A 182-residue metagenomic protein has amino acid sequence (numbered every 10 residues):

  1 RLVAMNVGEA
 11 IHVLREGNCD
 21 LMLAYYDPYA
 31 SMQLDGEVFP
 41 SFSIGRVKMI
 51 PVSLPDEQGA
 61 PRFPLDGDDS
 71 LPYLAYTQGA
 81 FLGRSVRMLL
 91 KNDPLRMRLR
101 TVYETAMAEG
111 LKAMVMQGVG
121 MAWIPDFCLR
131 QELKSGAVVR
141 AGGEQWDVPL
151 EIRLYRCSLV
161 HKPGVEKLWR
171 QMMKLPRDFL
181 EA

Functional and structural regions predicted by a protein language model:
R1-N6, M97-M107: Short beta-strand-to-loop elements that line the ligand-binding cleft of bilobed periplasmic-binding protein-like
R1-S31: Central regulatory/effector-binding core of bacterial HTH transcription factors
N6-V7, L23-Y29, L54, M107 (+1 more regions): Beta->alpha turn/N-cap motifs
G8-C19, M107-V119: Short helices/loops that flank or line small-molecule/ion binding pockets
Q33-F42, V47, E109-S158: Beta-alpha-beta core module
D35-Q78: Flexible hinge/capping segments at coil-to-helix
G59, A141-E181: A late-sequence structural motif
G59-P61, D69-P94, F179-L180: Secondary-structure junction motif
